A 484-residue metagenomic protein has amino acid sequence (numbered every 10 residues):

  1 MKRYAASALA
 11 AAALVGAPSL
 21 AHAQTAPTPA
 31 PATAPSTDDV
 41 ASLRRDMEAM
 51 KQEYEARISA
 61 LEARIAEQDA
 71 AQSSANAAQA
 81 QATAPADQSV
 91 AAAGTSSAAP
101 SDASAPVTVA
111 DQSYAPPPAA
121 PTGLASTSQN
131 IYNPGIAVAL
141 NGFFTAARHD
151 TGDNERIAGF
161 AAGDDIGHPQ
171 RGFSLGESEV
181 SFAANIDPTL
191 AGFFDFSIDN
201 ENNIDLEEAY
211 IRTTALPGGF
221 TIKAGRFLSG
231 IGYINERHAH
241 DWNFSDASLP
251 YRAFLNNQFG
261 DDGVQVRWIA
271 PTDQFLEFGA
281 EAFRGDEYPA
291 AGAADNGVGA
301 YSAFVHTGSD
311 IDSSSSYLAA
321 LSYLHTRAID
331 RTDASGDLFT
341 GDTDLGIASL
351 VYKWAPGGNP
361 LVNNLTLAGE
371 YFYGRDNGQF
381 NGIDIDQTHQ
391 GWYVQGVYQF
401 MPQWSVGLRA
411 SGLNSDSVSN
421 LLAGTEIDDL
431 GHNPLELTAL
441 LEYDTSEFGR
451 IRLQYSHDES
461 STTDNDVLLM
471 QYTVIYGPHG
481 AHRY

Functional and structural regions predicted by a protein language model:
M1-A8: Bacterial N-terminal signal peptides that target proteins for export
S7, L14, H22-I157, G163 (+3 more regions): N-terminal periplasmic/intermembrane-space "pro-region" immediately following the signal or transit peptide
A23, A147-H149, N203-D205, I231-E236 (+6 more regions): Outer-membrane beta-barrel proteins
P121-Y288, D295-S313, L318, Y323 (+3 more regions): Outer membrane beta-barrel
A147-F160, D384, Q403-Q454, Y484: Outer membrane beta-barrel transmembrane domains
P169-G172, D199-N203, F254-Q258, G292-V298 (+4 more regions): Replace "Gram-negative outer membrane beta-barrel proteins" with "bacterial and organellar outer membrane beta-barrel
V266, A348, Y443-T445, D464-Y484: Outer-membrane beta-barrel "beta-signal"
S314-D429, L435: Detector for outer-membrane/organellar transmembrane beta-barrel domains, recognizing the amphipathic beta-strand
